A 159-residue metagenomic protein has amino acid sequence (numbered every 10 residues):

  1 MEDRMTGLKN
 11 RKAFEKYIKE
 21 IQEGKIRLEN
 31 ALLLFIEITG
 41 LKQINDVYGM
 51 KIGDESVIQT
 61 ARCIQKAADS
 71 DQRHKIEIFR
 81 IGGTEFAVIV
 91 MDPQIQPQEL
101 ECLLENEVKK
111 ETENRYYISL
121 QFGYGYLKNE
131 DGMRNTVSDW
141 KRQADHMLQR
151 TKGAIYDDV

Functional and structural regions predicted by a protein language model:
M1, L8-Q22, I26-L32, T39-K66 (+4 more regions): Conserved long alpha-helical elements within nucleotide-processing catalytic cores of c-di-GMP signaling and class III
I26-E29, Q72-H74, Y117: Short helix-terminating capping/connector loops at secondary-structure junctions
L33, F86, L120-Y124: A structural signal for short, well-ordered beta-strand segments
G40-K42, Q94, K128: Feature marks short, surface-exposed loop/turn motifs that line or immediately flank catalytic pockets and channel
D46, M50, E101, E105 (+3 more regions): Catalytic-core segments of nucleotide cyclases and related cyclic-nucleotide turnover enzymes
S56, E85-L104: Short helix/loop segment flanking the catalytic signature motif in cyclic-nucleotide metabolism enzymes
S70, H74-R80: A short pre-motif secondary-structure segment
F79-I81, Y116-S119: Short, flexible turn/loop "capping" segments at secondary-structure junctions
